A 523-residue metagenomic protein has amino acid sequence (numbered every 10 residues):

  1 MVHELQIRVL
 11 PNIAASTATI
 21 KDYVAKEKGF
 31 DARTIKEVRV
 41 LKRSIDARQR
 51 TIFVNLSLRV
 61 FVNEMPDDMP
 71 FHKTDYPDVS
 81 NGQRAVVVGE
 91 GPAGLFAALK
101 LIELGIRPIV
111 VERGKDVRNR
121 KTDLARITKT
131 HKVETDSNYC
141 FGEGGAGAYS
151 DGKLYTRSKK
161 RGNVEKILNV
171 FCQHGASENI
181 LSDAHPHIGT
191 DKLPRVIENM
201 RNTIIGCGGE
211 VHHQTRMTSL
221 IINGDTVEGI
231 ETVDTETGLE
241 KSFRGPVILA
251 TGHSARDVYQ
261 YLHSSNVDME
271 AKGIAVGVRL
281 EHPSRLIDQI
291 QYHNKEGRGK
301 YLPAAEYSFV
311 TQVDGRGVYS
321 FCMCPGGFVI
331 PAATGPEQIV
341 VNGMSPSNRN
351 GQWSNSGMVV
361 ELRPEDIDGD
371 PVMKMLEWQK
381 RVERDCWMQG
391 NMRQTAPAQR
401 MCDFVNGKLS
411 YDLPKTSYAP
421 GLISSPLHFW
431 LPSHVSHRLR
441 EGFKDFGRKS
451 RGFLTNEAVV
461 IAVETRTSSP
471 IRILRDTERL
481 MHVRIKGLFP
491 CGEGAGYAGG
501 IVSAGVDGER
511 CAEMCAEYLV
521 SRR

Functional and structural regions predicted by a protein language model:
M1-V54, L58-Y149, K153-R523: Residues forming the flavin
